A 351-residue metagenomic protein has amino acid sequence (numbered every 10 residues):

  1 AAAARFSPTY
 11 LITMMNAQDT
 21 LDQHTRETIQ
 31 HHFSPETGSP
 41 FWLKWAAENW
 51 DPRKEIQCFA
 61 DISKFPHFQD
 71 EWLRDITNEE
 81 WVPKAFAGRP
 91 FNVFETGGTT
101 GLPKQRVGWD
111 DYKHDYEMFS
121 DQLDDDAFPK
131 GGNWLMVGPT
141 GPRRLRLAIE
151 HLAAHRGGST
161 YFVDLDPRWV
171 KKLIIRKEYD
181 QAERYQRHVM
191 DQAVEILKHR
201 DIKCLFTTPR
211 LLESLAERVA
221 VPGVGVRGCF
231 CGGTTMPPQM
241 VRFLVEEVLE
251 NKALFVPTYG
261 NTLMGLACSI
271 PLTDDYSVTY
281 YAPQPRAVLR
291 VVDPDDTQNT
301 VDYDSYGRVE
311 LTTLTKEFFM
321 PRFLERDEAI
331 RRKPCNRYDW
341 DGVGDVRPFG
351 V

Functional and structural regions predicted by a protein language model:
A1-A2, F6-E95, G101-N133, G138-P142 (+4 more regions): Nucleotide 5′-phosphate-binding alpha/beta core
H32, T96, L205, L289 (+1 more regions): Residue-level signal for inorganic ion chemistry
L43-W45, L145-A148, E213-A220, P238-F243 (+1 more regions): A short acidic (Asp/Glu
E95-P103, T208-P209, T262-M264, E325: Ser/Thr-glycine-rich phosphate-binding loops at phosphate-binding pockets of nucleotides, nucleotide cofactors
L123-P129, R143-D191: Conserved AMP-binding/adenylation subdomain of ANL enzymes
L165-D166, K177-V241, V256-T262: Adenylate-forming
T235-M236, M240-N336: Conserved AMP-binding/adenylate-forming
R337-V351: Adenylate-forming
